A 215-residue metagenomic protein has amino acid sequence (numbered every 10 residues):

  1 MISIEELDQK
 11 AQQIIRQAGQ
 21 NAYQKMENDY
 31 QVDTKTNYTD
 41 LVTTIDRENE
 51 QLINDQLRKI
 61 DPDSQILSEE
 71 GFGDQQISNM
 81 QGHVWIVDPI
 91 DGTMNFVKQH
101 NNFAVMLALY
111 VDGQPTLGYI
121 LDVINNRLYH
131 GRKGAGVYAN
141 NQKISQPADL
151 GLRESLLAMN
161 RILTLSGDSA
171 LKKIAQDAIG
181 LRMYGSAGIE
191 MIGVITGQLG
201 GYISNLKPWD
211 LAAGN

Functional and structural regions predicted by a protein language model:
M1-I90: N-terminal subdomain of lithium-sensitive/metallo-dependent phosphomonoesterases centered on the IMPase/IPPase/PAP
A22, G92-T93, L157, V194: Buried hydrophobic positions in well-ordered alpha/beta secondary-structure cores of metabolic enzymes
R47, E70, P89-G92, V123 (+2 more regions): Generic detector of well-ordered alpha-helical packing
I77-N79, D112, H130, A148-L152 (+1 more regions): Solvent-exposed alpha-helices and their adjacent loops that cap or buttress functional pockets in soluble metabolic
N79-Y138: DPxDG-like acidic metal-binding loop motif
T116, I144-Q146: Short, isolated positions in well-ordered beta-strands
A139-K143: A structural micro-motif at secondary-structure boundaries
Q146-N215: An extended, acidic
